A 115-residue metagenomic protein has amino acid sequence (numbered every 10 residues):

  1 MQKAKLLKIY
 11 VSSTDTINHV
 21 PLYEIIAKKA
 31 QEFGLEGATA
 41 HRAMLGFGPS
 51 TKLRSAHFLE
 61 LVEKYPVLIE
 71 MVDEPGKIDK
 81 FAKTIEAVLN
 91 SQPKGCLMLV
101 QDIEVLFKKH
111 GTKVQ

Functional and structural regions predicted by a protein language model:
M1-Q115: Positively charged, small/polar-rich N-terminal and surface patches that mediate targeting and assembly and bind
